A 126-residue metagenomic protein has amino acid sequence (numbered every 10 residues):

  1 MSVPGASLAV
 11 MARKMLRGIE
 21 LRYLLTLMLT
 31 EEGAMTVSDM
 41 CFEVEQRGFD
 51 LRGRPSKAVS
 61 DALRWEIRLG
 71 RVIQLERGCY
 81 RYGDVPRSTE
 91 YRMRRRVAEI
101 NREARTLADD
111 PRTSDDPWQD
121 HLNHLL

Functional and structural regions predicted by a protein language model:
S2-M28, D50-D61, W65-L126: Phospho-regulated, low-complexity intrinsically disordered regions of nuclear gene-regulatory and chromatin-associated
E32, R47-G48: The DNA-recognition helices of helix-turn-helix-type DNA-binding domains
M35-E45: Short acidic, hydrophobic short linear motifs in intrinsically disordered regions
